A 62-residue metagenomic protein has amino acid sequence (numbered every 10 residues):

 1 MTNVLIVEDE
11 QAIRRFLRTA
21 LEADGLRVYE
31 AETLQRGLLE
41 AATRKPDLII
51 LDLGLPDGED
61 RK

Functional and structural regions predicted by a protein language model:
M1: Phosphate-coordination loops involved in phosphoryl transfer and adenosine-cofactor binding
L5, E30-L48: Acidic, metal-coordinating helix/loop segments flanking the phosphotransfer/catalytic sites of two-component signaling
E8: Conserved acidic carboxylate
Q11-Y29: Two-component/phosphorelay signaling modules centered on CheY-like receiver
T33, E59-K62: Acidic catalytic/metal-coordinating carboxylates
D52: Active-site residues of response regulator receiver
P56: The feature encodes the CheY-like receiver
